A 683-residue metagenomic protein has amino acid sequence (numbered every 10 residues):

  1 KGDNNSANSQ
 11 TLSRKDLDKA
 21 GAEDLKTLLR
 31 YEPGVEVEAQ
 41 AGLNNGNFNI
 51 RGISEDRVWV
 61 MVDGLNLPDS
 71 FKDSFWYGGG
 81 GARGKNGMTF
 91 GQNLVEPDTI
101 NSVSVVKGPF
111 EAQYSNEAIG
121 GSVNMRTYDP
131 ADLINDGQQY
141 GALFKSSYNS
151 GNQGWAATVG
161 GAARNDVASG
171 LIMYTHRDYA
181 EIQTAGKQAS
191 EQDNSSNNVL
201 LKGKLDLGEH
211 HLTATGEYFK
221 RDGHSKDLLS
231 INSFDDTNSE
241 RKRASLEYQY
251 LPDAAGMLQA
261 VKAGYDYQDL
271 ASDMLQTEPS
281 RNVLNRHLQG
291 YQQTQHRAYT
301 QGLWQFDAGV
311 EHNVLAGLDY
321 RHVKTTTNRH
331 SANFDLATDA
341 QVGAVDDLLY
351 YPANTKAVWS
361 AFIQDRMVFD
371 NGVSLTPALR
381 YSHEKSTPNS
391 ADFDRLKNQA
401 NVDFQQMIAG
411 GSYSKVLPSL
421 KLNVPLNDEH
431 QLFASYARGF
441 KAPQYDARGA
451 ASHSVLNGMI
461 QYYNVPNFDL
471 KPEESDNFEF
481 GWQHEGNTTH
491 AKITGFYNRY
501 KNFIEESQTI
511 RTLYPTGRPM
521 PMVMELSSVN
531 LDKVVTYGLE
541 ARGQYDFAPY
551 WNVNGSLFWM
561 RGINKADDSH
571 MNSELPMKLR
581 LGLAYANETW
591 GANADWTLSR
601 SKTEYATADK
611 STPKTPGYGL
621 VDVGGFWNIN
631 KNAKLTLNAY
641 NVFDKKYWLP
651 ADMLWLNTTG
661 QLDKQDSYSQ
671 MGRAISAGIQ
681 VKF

Functional and structural regions predicted by a protein language model:
K1-L133, F480: Acidic, small-polar-rich N-terminal luminal/periplasmic segments of exported/outer-membrane proteins
S70, K501, E506, S601-E604 (+1 more regions): C-terminal beta-signal and adjacent terminal beta-strands/loops of Gram-negative outer-membrane beta-barrel proteins
T127, S146-N152, N165-V167, H176-A180 (+16 more regions): Transmembrane beta-strands of outer-membrane beta-barrel pores
P130-D132, Q138-L143, N149-K242, T607: Periplasmic-side early beta-strands and strand-to-turn transitions of outer-membrane beta-barrels
A185-G186, Q192-N194, H210-V261, Y267-Q295: Flexible loop and strand-edge segments within Gram-negative outer membrane beta-barrel domains
G186, S190, N313-H430, H453-I460 (+1 more regions): Signature of Gram-negative outer-membrane beta-barrel scaffolds
N232-A254, Y291-Q295, Y350-K356, Q406-L417 (+9 more regions): Outer-membrane beta-barrel signature, preferentially recognizing the C-terminal barrel domain of Gram-negative
F369-N371, L375, H383-E384, F496-Y500 (+3 more regions): Gram-negative outer-membrane beta-barrel transporters
